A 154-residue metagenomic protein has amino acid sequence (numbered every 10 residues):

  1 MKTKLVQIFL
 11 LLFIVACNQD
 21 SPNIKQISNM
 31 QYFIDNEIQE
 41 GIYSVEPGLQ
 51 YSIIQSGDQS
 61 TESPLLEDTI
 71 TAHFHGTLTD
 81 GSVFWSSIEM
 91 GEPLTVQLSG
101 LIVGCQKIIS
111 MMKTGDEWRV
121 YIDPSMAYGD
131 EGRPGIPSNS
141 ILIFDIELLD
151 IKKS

Functional and structural regions predicted by a protein language model:
K2-L10: Sec-dependent signal peptide recognition, specifically the positively charged N-region followed immediately by
L5, C17-S154: Cross-family detector of peptidyl-prolyl cis-trans isomerase
L10-N18: Hydrophobic h-region of N-terminal signal peptides that target proteins for export in Gram-negative bacteria
